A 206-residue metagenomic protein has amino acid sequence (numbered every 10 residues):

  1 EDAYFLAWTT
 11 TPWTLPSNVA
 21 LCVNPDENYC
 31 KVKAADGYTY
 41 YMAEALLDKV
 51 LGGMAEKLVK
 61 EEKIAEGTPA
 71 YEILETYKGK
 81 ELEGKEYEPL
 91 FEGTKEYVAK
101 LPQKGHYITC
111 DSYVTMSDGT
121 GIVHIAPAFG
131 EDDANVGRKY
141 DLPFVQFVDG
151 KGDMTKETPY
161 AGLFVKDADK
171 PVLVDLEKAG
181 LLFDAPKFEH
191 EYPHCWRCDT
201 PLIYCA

Functional and structural regions predicted by a protein language model:
E1-P16, N28-C30, D36, G84 (+2 more regions): Residue patterns forming the tRNA-binding/recognition surfaces of aminoacyl-tRNA synthetases and related DALR
S17, E27-Y29, A35-D149, E177: Catalytic alpha/beta core of large soluble enzyme barrels
